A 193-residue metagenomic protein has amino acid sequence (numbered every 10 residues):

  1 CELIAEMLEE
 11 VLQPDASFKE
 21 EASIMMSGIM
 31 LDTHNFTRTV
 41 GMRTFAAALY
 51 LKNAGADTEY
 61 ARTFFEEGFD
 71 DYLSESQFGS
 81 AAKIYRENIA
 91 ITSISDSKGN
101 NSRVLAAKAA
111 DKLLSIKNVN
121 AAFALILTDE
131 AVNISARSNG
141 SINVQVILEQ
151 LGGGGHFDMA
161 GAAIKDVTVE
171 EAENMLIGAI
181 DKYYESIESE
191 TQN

Functional and structural regions predicted by a protein language model:
C1-G28: A short, charged helix-loop
Q13, M26, L31-Q150, G155-N193: Hydrophobic helix-and-loop "lid/oligomerization" segment in the mid-to-C-terminal part of catalytic domains
